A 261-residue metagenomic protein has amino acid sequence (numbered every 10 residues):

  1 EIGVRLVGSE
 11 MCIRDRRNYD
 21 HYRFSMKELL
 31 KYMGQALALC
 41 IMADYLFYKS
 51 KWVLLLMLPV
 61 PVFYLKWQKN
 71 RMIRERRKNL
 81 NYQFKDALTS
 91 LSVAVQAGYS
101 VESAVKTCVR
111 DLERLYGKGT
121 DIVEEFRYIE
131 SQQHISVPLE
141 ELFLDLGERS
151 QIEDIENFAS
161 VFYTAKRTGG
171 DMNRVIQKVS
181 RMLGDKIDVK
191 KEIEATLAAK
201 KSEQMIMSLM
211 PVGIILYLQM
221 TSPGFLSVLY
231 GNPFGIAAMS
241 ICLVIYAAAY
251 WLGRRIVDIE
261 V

Functional and structural regions predicted by a protein language model:
E1-G8, I13: Single conserved hydrophobic/aromatic residue that forms the stacking wall/gate of nucleotide- or nucleobase-binding
R14-R23, G169-G170: Short juxtamembrane and helix-loop transition motifs at transmembrane-helix boundaries in membrane proteins
M26-A38, L80-Y82: Short hydrophobic alpha-helical membrane-embedded segments
Y32-A43, L54-V62, E192-R255: Bilayer-spanning, highly hydrophobic alpha-helical transmembrane segments
F47, K51, M72, R76 (+3 more regions): Membrane-interfacial segments
L58-E148, E153-A165, D171-N173, E260: Juxtamembrane/interface alpha-helical elements of multi-pass membrane proteins
R149-S208: Membrane-associated alpha-helical segments
